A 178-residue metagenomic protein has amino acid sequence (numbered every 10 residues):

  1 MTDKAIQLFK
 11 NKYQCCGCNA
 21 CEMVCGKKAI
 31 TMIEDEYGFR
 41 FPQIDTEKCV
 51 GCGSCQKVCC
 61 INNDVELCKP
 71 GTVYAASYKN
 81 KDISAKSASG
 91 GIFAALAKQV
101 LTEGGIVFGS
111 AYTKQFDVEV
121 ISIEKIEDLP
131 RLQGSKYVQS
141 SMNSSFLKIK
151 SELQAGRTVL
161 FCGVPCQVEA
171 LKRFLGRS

Functional and structural regions predicted by a protein language model:
M1-T2, A20-Q43, G53-G71: Iron-sulfur cluster-binding cysteine motifs and their immediate structural context in ferredoxin-like electron-transfer
M1-Y13, S110-Q115: Small-residue-rich anion-binding loops in enzyme active sites
A5-L8, R40-F41, N80-D82: A short, structure-level motif marking secondary-structure boundaries and short turns
A5-M23, A95: N-terminal basic/disordered segments at the start of proteins
I6, I33-D35, E152: Sterically constrained small-residue positions within well-ordered secondary structures of folded domains
G17, G51, L160-F161: Conserved SAM-binding loop
E47-K48: Short, charged amphipathic alpha-helical surface segments
E66-S178: Iron-sulfur-associated redox domains of electron-transfer enzymes in respiratory and anaerobic energy metabolism
